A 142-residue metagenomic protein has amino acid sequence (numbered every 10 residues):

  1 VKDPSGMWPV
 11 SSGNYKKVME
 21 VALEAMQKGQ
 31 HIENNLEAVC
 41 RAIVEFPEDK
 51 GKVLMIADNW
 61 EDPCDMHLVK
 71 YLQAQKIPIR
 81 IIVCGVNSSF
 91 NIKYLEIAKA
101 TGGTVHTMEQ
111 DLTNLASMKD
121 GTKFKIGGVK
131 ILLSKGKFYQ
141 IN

Functional and structural regions predicted by a protein language model:
V1-S5, A116-K119: Short, solvent-exposed polar/charged micro-motifs at secondary-structure junctions
K2-K52, E61-P63, G85-K93: Von Willebrand factor
S11-E20, Q75-I79, G103-T104, V129: Short, surface-exposed linear patches
K17-L23, I81-V83, T107-Q110, S134-K135: Short, surface-exposed, polar/charged, turn-prone segments marking secondary-structure boundaries
A42, F46, L72-Q75, F124-K125: Alpha-helix C-terminal capping segments
N59-T101, H106-M108: VWA/integrin I-like adhesion module and closely mimicked acidic/polar interface patches used
L95-T101, V105-N142: C-terminal "exit" segments of structured domains
